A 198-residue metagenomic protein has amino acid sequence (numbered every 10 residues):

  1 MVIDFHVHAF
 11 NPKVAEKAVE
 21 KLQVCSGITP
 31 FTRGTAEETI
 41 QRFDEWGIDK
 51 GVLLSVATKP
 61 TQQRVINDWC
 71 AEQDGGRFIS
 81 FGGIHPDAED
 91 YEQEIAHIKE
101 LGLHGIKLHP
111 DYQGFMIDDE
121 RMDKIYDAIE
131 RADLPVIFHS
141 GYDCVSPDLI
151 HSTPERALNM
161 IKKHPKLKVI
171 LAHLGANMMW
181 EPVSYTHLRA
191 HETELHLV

Functional and structural regions predicted by a protein language model:
M1-V56, T61: An N-terminally biased module of ancient metal coordination in phosphate/nucleic-acid-related enzymes
V2-F5, L54, F81, K107 (+1 more regions): Active-site neighborhood of phospho(di)ester-bond hydrolases with catalytic His/Asp-centered motifs
A15, D148-E155, M179-Y185: Histidine/acidic-residue-rich catalytic or RNA/ligand-binding cores of hydrolases and nuclease-related proteins
D49-K50, P60-S152: Active-site gating/metal-coordination segments in enzymes
D143-V145, G175-M179: Short, catalytically relevant binding-site loops at active-site mouths
T186-T193: Conserved small/polar residues in nucleotide/adenosyl-binding loops
